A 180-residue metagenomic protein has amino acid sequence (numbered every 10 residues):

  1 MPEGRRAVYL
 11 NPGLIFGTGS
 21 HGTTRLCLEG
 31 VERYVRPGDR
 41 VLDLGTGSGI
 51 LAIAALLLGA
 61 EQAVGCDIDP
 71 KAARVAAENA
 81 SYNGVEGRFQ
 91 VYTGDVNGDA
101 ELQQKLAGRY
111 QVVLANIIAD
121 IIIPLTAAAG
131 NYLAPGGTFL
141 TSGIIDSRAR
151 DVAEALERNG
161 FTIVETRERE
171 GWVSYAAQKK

Functional and structural regions predicted by a protein language model:
M1-E3, G45-A52, G98-D99, I122-T126: Short hydrophobic/aromatic-rich motifs at helix boundaries and adjacent loops
M1-G17: Non-catalytic substrate-recognition/targeting regions of SAM-dependent transferases
M1-R5, P37, Q103-L106: Short, glycine- and charge-enriched coil/turn segments that flank and shape catalytic ligand pockets
L14, T18-V96: Conserved SAM/SAH cofactor-binding pocket of Class I
I68-K179: S-adenosylmethionine
